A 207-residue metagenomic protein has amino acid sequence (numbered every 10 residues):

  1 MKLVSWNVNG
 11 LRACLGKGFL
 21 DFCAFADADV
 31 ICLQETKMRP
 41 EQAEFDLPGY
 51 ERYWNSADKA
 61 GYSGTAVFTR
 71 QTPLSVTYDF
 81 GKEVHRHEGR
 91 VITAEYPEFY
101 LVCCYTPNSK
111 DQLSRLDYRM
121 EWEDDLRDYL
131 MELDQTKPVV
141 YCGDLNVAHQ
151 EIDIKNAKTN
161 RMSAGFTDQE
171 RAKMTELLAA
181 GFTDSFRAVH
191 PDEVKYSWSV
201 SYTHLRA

Functional and structural regions predicted by a protein language model:
M1-L47, E51, A57-S63, Y78: N-terminal, active-site-proximal structural segment of metallo-dependent hydrolase catalytic domains
M1-N9, E98-K110, C142: Active-site-proximal beta-strand elements of phosphoester/diester hydrolases
N7, C23-E41, L101, L130-E151 (+1 more regions): Active-site beta-strand/loop signature of hydrolases that rely on acidic residues for catalysis
K37, A43-S109: Structured beta-strand-rich core segments of catalytic domains in phosphoester-bond hydrolases
G81-K82, P107-E123, K158-M162: Surface-exposed cleft-lining segments at the edges of enzyme active sites
P138, N146-L178: A contiguous pocket-lining binding segment that forms or flanks enzyme active sites
A172-Y196: Acidic, glycine-rich loop-and-strand cores that form catalytic or ligand-binding grooves in diverse globular domains
T203-A207: Conserved small/polar residues in nucleotide/adenosyl-binding loops
